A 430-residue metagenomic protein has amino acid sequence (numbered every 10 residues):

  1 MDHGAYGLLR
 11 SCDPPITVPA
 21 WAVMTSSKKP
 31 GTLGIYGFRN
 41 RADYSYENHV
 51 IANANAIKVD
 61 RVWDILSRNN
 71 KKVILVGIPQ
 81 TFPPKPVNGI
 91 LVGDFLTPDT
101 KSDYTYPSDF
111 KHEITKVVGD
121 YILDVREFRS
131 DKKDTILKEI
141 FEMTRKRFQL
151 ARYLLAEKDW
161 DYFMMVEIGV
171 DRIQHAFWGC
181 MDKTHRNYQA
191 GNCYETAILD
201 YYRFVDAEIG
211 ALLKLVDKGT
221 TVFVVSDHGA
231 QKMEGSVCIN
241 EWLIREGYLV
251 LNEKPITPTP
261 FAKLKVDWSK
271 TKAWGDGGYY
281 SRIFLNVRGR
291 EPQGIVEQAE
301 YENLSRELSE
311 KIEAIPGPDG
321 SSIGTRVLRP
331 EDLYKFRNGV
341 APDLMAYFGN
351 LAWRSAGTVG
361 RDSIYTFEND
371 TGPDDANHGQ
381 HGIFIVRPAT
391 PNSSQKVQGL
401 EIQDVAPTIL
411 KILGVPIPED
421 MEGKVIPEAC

Functional and structural regions predicted by a protein language model:
M1-W160, I168-H175, K424-E428: Active-site-proximal alpha/beta segments of enzymes that process anionic O-linked groups
H3-G4, L8-R10, F38-N69, V76 (+6 more regions): Secreted, luminal/periplasmic, and some membrane-associated catalytic domains that remodel anionic oxygen-ester
V62, M143, R147-L154, Y201-L212 (+3 more regions): Alpha-helical packing segments of well-folded alpha/beta enzyme cores
P84, Q149-A207, Y280, L285-A299: Active-site His/acidic residue clusters
Y162-V166, F223, I385: Structural motif
E307-K311, I383, D404-I412: Generic recognition of well-ordered alpha-helical segments
G349-V405: Low-complexity, glycine/alanine/valine/leucine- and proline-rich hydrophobic stretches
Q380-G382, V415-E428: C-terminal beta-strand edge segments of enzyme domains
